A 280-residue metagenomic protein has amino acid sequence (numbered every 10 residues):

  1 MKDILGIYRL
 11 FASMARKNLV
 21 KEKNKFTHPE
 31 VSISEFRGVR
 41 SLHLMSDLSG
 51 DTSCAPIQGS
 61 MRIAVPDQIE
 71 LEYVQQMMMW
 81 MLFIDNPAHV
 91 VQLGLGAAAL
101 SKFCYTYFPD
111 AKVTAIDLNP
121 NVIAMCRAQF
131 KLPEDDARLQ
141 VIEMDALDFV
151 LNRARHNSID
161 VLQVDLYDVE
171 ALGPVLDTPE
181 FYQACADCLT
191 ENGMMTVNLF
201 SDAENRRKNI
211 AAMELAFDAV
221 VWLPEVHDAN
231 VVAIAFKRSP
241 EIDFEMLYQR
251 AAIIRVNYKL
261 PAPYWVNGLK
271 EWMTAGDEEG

Functional and structural regions predicted by a protein language model:
D3-S41, G50-A64, L71-E72, N230-G280: SAM/dcSAM-binding transferase cores
V65-E191: The AdoMet/dcAdoMet-binding core of the Class I SAM-like
D110-K112, D136-R138, N192, F217-A219 (+1 more regions): A generic structural signal for alpha->beta connector loops
P179-F244: C-terminal substrate-binding/active-site "lid" region of AdoMet-derived donor-dependent transferases
